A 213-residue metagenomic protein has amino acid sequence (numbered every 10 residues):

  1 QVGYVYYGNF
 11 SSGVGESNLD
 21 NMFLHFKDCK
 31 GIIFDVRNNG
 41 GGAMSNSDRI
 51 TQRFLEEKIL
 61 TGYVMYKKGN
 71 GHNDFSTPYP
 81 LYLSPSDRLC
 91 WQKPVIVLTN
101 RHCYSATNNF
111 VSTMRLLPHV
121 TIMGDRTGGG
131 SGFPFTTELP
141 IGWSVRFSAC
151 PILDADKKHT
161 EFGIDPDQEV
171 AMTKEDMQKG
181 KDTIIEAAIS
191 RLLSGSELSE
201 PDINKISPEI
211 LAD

Functional and structural regions predicted by a protein language model:
Q1, H25-D28, D87-Q92, R115 (+2 more regions): Extracellular/periplasmic catalytic domains that process cell-envelope and extracellular macromolecules
Q1-I32, V36-G62, S76, P80 (+4 more regions): Flexible, low-complexity junctional segments that flank or bridge functional domains
Y6-F10, D35-N38, V64-K67, L98-H102 (+2 more regions): Active-site-proximal beta-strand/loop segments in catalytic clefts of secreted hydrolases
N9-S17, G41-D48, L89, R101-N108 (+1 more regions): Soluble non-cytosolic domains of exported or imported proteins
G41-P94, G132-E138, A149, L153 (+1 more regions): Gly/Ser/Thr-rich loop/hinge elements
P85-S86, D167-P208: Extracytoplasmic/peripheral linker and loop segments enriched in polar/acidic and small residues with frequent Thr/Pro
P94-L116, V120-G128: Extended C-terminal subregions enriched in glycine
R115, I122-L139, V145-F147, L153 (+1 more regions): C-terminal soluble interaction/assembly domains
